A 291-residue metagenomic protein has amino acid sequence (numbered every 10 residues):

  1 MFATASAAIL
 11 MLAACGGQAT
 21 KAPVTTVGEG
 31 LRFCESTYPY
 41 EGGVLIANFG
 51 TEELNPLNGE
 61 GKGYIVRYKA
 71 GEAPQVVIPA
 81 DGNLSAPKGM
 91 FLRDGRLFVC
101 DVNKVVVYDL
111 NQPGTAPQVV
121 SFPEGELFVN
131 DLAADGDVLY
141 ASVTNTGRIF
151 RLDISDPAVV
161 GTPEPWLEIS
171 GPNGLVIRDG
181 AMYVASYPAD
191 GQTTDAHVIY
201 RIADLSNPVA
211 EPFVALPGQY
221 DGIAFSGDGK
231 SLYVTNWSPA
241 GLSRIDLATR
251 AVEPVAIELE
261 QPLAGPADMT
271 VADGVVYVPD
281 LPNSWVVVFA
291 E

Functional and structural regions predicted by a protein language model:
L12-A14: C-terminal motif of bacterial Sec signal peptides marking the signal peptidase cleavage site
A22-G28, A73-A80, G114-F122, V159-L167 (+2 more regions): A short beta-strand motif characteristic of beta-propeller blades
G30, L45-G59, L97-N103, L139-T146 (+3 more regions): Conserved beta-strand positions in repeat-built beta-propeller and related beta-rich domains
G30-G42, D81-R96, P123-Y140, E168-A181 (+4 more regions): Beta-rich, blade/repeat-based domains predominating in secreted/periplasmic proteins but also intracellular
P56-L57, G61-V66, K104-V106, R148-R151 (+3 more regions): A short loop-to-beta-strand structural motif that recurs across blades of beta-propeller domains
Y68-E72, D109-T115, D153-A158, A203-N207 (+2 more regions): Short loop/turn segments that connect beta-strands within beta-propeller blades
K104-V106, L110-D135, S142: Asp-box/WD-like beta-propeller blade repeats and closely related beta-sheet repeat scaffolds
G265-E291: Blade-level signature of beta-propeller repeat domains, shared across WD40, Kelch, NHL, RCC1 and BNR/Asp-box propellers
